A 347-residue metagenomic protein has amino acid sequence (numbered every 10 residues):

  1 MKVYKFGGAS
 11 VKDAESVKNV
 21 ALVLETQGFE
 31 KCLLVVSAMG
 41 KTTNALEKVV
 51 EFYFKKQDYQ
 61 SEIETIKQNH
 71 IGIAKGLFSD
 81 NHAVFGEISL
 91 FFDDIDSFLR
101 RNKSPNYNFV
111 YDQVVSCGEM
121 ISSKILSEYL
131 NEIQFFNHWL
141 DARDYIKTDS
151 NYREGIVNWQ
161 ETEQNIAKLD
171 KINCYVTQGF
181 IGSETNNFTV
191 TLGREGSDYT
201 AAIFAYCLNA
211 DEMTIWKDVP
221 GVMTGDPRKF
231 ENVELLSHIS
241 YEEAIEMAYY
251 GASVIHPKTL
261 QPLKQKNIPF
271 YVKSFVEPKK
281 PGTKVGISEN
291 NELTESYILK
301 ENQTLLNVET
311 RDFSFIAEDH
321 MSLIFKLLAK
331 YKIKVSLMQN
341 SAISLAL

Functional and structural regions predicted by a protein language model:
M1-I255, L260: Nucleotide/pyrophosphate-binding catalytic subdomain
D80-V84, I255-K258, Y271-P278, Y331-A342: Flexible, glycine/charged-enriched surface loops at secondary-structure junctions
F135, I268, I333: Short phosphate-binding/catalytic loops that engage adenosine nucleotides
L140, T177-G179, W216, K273-F275 (+2 more regions): Generic beta-strand/beta-sheet core signal
I146-E154, F275-L293: Self-splicing inteins and homing endonuclease
P281-L347: A conserved regulatory-domain signal marking ACT and ACT-like small-molecule sensing domains and adjacent regulatory
